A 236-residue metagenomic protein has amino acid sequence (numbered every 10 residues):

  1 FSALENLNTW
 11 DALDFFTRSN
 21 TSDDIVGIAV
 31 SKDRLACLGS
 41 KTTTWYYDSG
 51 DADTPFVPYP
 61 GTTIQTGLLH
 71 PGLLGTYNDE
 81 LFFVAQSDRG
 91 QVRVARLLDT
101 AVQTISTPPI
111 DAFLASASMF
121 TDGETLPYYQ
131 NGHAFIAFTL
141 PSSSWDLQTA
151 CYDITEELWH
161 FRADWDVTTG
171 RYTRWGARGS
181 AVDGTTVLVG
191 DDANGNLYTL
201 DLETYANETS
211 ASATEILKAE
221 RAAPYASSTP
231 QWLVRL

Functional and structural regions predicted by a protein language model:
F1-T9, T43, D48, L97 (+1 more regions): Short beta-strand segments and strand-loop junctions that repeat across beta-rich extracellular domains
E5-L7, T21-D23, S40-T42, G50 (+1 more regions): Short acidic/polar capping segments at secondary-structure boundaries
D11-S19, Y59-I64, R162-A163: A short beta-strand motif characteristic of beta-propeller blades
S19-S31, G123, Y129: Phosphate-interacting basic helix/loop segments used at nucleotide- and nucleic-acid interfaces
V26, D33-R34, G72, R178: Beta-propeller and closely related beta-sheet repeat lectin domains
R34-A36, F82-F83: Beta-propeller domains with acidic blade repeats across secreted/periplasmic ectodomains and cytosolic WD/CNH propellers
A36-G61: Surface-exposed extracellular loop regions of Gram-negative outer-membrane beta-barrel proteins
T63-L236: Beta-sheet repeat architectures centered on beta-propellers
